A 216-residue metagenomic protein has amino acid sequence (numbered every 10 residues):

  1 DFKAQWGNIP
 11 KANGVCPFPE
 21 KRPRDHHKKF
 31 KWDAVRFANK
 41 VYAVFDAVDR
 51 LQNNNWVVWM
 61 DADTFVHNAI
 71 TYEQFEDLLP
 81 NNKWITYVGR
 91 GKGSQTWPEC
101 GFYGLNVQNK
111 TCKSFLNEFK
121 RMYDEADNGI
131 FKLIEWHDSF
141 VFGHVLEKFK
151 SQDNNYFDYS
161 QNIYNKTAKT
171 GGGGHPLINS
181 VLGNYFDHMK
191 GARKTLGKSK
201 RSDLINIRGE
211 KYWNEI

Functional and structural regions predicted by a protein language model:
D1, T86-V88, D158-Y159: Structural signal for conserved beta-strand scaffold positions within catalytic alpha/beta enzyme cores
D1-I9, G93-S94, I163-K169: A short acidic, often aromatic-flanked loop/helix-cap motif at beta-alpha or helix-coil junctions that lines enzyme
D1-N53: Active-site-proximal specificity loops/subdomain of glycosyltransferases
F30-A34, T64, K132: Short, charged/polar micro-motifs that form catalytic or ligand-binding hotspots
R36-V88: GT-A fold catalytic core of metal-dependent nucleotide-sugar glycosyltransferases, centered on the diacidic
K40, M60-A62, P98-G101, D138: Residues that flank catalytic or metal-binding motifs in active/ligand-binding sites
H67-E135: Conserved catalytic core of nucleotide-sugar-dependent glycosyltransferases
V107-I216: Catalytic core and acceptor-binding pocket of nucleotide-sugar-dependent glycosyltransferases
